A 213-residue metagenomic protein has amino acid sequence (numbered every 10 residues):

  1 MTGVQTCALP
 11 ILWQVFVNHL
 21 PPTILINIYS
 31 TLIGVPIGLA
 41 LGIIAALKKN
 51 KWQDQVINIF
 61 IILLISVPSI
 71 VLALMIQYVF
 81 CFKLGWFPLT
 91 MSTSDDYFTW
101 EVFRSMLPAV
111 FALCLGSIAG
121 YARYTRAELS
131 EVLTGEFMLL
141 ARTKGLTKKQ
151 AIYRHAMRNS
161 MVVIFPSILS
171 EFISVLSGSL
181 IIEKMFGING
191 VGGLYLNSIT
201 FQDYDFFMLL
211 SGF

Functional and structural regions predicted by a protein language model:
M1, Q14, I44, W52-S66: N-terminal signal-anchor/first transmembrane alpha helix
T2-L9: Short, small-residue-biased leader/transition segments that mark boundaries at the very start of proteins
A8, K83-F87, V175: A short secondary-structure junction motif
P10-N18: Membrane-helix entry/capping segments
L20-Q53, S69, F98-F213: Alpha-helical transmembrane segments of integral membrane proteins, especially multi-pass inner/plasma-membrane
N58-G120: Membrane-water interface segments at transmembrane-helix boundaries in multipass membrane proteins
